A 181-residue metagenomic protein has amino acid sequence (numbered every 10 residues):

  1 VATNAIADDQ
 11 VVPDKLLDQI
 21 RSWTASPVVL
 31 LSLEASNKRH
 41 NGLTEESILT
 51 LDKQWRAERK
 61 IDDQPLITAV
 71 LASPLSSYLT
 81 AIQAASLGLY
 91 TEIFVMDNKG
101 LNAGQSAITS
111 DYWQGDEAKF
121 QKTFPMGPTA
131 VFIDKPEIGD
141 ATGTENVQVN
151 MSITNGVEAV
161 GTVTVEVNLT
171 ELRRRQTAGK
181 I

Functional and structural regions predicted by a protein language model:
A5-Q64, G88-L89: Juxtamembrane extracytoplasmic/periplasmic/luminal helical "stalk" adjacent to the first N-terminal
V11-D14, E34, I67-L89, V167-I181: Solvent-exposed, extracytoplasmic
Q64-T80, I108-E137: Extracytoplasmic/periplasmic sensor domains and loops in membrane signaling proteins
L87-Y90, E145-V147: Short, small/polar residue-rich loop motifs at catalytic or cofactor-binding pockets
E92-N98: Short hydrophobic alpha-helical segments used for membrane anchoring or interfacial signaling
L101-S106: Amphipathic coiled-coil signal-relay and dimerization helices
M126-N155: A recognition module on extended beta-rich or small alphabeta surfaces enriched in W/G with H and D/E
T144-G179: Conserved beta-strands of PAS-like sensory domains
